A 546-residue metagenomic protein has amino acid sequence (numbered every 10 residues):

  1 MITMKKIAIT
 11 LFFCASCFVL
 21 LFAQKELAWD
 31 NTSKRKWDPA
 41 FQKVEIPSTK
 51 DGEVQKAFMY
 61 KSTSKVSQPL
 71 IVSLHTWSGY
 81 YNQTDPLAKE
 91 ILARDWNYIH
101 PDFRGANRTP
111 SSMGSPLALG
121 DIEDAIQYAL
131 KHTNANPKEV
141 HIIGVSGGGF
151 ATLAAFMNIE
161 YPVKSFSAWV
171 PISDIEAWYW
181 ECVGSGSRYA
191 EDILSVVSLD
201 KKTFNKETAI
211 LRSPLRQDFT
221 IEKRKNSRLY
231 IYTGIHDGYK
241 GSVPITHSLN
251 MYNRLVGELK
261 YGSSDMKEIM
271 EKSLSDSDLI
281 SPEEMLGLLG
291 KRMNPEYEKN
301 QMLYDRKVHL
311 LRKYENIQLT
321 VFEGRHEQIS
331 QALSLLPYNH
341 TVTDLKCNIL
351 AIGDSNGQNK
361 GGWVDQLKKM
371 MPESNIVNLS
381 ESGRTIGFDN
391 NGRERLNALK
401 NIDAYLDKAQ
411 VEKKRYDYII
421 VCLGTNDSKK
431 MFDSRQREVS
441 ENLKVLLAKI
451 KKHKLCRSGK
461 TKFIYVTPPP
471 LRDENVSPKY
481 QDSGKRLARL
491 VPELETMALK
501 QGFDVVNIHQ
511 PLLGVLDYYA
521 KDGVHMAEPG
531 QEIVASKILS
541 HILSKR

Functional and structural regions predicted by a protein language model:
K25-K65: N-terminal cap/lid segment of alpha/beta-hydrolase-fold proteins
K65-Q68, S73-S111, I175-E176, Y239-G241 (+1 more regions): Short substrate-entry loop that stabilizes the transition state in hydrolases
Q83, E176-E222, P282-Q301: Mobile cap/lid helix-loop segments that gate and shape the active-site cleft of serine hydrolases
M113-T133: Alpha/beta-hydrolase active-site loop
L130-H132, P137-S187: Primarily recognizes the serine-hydrolase "nucleophile elbow" in alpha/beta-hydrolase and SGNH/GDSL folds
L345-A351, N356-K444: Conserved SGNH/GDSL esterase-like catalytic core that processes O-acyl groups on lipids and polysaccharides
C422-S428, I450-L487: Active-site segments of SGNH/GDSL-like serine hydrolases that catalyze O-acetyl group transfer/hydrolysis on lipids
M431, P469-R546: Catalytic His-Asp segment of secreted/periplasmic serine-dependent ester chemistry enzymes
